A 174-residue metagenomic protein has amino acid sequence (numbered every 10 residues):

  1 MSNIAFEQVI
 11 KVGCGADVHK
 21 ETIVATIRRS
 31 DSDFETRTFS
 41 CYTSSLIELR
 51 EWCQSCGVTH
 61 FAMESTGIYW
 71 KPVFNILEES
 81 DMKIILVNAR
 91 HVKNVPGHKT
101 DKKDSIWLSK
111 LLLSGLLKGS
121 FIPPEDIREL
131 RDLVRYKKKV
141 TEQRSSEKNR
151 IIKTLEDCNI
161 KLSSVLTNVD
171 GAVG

Functional and structural regions predicted by a protein language model:
M1-V9, T36, G57: Intrinsically disordered, low-complexity and often Lys/Arg-enriched segments
A5-R28, L108, V140: Gly/Thr-rich phosphate-binding beta-strand-loop-beta motif of the actin/hexokinase/Hsp70
K20, G67, H91: Short, glycine/acidic-enriched loop or turn micro-motifs at the edges of active sites
R28-H60: Nucleic-acid-processing active sites and adjacent nucleic-acid-binding tracks, predominantly divalent metal-dependent
E48, P72-V73, N94, R150: Phosphate- and divalent-cation-binding pockets in alpha/beta enzyme and binding domains that engage nucleotide-derived
V58-Y69: Short glycine-rich phosphate-binding loop at a beta-alpha junction
E78, I84-R131, R135, V173-G174: Short alpha-helix plus adjacent loop in nuclease-associated cores
K138-G174: Glycine-rich, often acidic, oxyanion-interacting loops/wings at catalytic, nucleic-acid, or phospho-protein interfaces
